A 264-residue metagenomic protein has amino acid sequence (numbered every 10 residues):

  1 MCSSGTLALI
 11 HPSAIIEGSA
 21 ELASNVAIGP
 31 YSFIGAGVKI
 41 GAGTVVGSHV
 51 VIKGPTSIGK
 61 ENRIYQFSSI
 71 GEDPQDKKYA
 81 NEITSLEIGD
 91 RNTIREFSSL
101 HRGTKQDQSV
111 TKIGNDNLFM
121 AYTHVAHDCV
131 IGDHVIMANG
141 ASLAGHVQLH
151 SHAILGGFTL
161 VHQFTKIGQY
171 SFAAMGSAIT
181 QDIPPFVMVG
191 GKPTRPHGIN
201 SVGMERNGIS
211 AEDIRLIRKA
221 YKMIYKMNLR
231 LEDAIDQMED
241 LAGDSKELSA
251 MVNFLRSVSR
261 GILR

Functional and structural regions predicted by a protein language model:
M1-S13, G18, S24-N25, E61 (+6 more regions): Terminal amphipathic alpha-helical/low-complexity segments used for targeting or macromolecular assembly
S4, L9-G190, T194-R195: Structural signal for interior beta-strand "rungs" in well-ordered beta-sheet cores of soluble enzyme domains
